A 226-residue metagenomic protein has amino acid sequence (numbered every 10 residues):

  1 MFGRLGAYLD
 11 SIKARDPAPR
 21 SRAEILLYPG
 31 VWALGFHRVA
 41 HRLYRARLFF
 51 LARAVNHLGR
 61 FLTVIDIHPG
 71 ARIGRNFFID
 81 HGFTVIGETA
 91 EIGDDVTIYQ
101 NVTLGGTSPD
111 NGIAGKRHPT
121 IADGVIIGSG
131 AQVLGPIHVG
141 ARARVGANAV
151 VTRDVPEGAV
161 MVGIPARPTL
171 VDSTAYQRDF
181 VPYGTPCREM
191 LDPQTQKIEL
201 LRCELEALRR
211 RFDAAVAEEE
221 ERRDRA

Functional and structural regions predicted by a protein language model:
M1-G59, T174-A226: Terminal amphipathic alpha-helical/low-complexity segments used for targeting or macromolecular assembly
G35, V151, P168: Short phosphate-engaging motifs
L48, V55, T97-Y99, S108-G112: Extended, non-globular alpha-helical segments
G59-T63, D110-N111: Short, composition-biased local secondary-structure segments
T63, H68-P69, G74-R75, D80-G82 (+11 more regions): Left-handed beta-helix
S108-N111, I137, D172: Conserved catalytic-core motifs of eukaryotic protein kinase domains, centered on the activation segment
E157-V181: Conserved beta-strand-loop-alpha-helix hinge in the C-terminal portion of ABC ATPase nucleotide-binding domains
